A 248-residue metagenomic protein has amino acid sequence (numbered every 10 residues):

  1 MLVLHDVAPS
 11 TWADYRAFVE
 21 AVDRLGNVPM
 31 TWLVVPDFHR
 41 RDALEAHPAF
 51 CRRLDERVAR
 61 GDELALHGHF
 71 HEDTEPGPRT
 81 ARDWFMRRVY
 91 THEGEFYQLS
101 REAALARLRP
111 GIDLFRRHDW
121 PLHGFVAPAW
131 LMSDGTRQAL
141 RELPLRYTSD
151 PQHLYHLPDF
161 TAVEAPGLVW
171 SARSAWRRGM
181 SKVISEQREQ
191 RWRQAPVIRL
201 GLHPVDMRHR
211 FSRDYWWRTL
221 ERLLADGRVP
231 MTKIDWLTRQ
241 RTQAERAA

Functional and structural regions predicted by a protein language model:
M1-E63, R213: Active-site beta->alpha N-cap acidic-glycine motif
L2-L4, M30-W32, L64-H67, L122-F125 (+2 more regions): Hydrophobic faces of well-ordered beta-strands that scaffold small-molecule active sites in alpha/beta enzyme cores
D6-D14, P36-F50, E72, V126-G135 (+3 more regions): Acidic-and-aromatic substrate-binding clefts and catalytic sites of carbohydrate-active enzymes
M30-V34, Y147, V197, L202-A248: C-terminal domain-boundary segment and adjacent tail
E63-R82: Short, solvent-exposed beta-strand-terminating loops
P78-R101: Active-site gating loops and adjacent loop-to-helix segments of metal-dependent hydrolytic enzymes
Y97-W170, R213: Catalytic domains of cell-wall/extracellular-matrix polysaccharide-remodeling enzymes, centered on de-N-acetylation
E164-F211: A conserved mid-domain beta-alpha-beta active-site/ligand-binding segment of alpha/beta enzyme cores
